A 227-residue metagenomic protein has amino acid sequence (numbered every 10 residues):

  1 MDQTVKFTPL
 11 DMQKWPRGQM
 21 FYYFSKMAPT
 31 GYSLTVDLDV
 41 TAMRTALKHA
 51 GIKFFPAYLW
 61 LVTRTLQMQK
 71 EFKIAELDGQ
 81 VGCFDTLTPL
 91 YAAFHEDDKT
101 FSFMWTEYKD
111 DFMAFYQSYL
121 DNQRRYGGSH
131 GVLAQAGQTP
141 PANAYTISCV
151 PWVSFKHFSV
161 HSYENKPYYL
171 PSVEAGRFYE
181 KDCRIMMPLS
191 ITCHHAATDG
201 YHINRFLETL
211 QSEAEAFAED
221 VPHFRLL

Functional and structural regions predicted by a protein language model:
M1-V5, E219-L227: Basic/polar N-terminal segments that are highly enriched at the extreme N-terminus, encompassing both cleavable
D2-Q3, R44, L66: Cyclophilin-like peptidyl-prolyl cis-trans isomerases
D2-T35, F55, P141-M186: Flexible, Gly/Pro-enriched loop and linker segments at secondary-structure and domain junctions
M27-T45, T86-D110, M186-T192: Acyl/amide activation-and-transfer machinery of modular secondary-metabolite enzymes
I52-P89, C193: Hydrophobic "lid/gating" helix adjacent to the active-site nucleophile that controls access to an acyl-thioester pocket
F72-W105, A134-P141, R225: Small-residue-rich loop/turn and linker elements
H95-V153: Helical lid/core segments from catalytic subdomains that handle acyl or acyl-like groups
M113, R125, P167-H223: Active-site-proximal acidic secondary-structure segment that organizes catalysis
